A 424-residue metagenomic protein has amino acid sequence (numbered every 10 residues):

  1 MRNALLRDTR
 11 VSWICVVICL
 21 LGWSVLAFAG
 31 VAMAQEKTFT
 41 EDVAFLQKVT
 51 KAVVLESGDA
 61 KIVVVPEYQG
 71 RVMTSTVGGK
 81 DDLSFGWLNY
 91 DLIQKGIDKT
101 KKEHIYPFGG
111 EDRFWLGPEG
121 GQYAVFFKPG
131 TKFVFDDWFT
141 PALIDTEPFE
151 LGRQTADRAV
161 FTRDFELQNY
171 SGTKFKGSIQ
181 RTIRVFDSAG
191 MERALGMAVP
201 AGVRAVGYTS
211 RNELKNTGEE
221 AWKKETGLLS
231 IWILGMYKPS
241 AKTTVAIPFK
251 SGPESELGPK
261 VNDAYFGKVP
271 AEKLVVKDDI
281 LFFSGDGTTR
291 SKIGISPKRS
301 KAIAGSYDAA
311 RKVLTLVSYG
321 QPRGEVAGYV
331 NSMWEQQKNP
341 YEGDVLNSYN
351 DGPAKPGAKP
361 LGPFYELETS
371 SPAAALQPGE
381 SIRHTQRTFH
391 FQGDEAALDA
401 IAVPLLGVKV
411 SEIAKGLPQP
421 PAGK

Functional and structural regions predicted by a protein language model:
M1-I14: N-terminal secretory signal peptides that target proteins for export/translocation
I14-A29: Bacterial N-terminal signal peptides
A34-T209, E213, T217-K424: Surface-exposed acidic/polar loop and edge beta-strand patches at domain peripheries
